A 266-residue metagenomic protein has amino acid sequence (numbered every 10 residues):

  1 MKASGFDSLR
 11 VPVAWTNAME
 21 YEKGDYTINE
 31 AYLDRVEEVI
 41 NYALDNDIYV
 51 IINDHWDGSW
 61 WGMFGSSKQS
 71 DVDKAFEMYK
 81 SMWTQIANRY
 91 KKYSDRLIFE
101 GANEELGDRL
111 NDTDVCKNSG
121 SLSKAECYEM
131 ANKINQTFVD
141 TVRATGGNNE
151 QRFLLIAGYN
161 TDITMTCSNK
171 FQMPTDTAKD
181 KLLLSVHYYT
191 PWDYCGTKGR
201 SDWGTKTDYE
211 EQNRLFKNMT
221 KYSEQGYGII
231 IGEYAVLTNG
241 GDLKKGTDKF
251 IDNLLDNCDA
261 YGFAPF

Functional and structural regions predicted by a protein language model:
K2-L9, V13, M19, G24-W56 (+2 more regions): An active-site-proximal structural segment forming one wall of the substrate-binding cleft that immediately precedes
W15-M19, G58-W60, E105, T190-W192 (+1 more regions): Feature marks short, surface-exposed loop/turn motifs that line or immediately flank catalytic pockets and channel
N17-M19, Y26-E30, L106-D108, N160-T166 (+2 more regions): Acidic-and-aromatic substrate-binding clefts and catalytic sites of carbohydrate-active enzymes
E20-G24, G62-S66, N111-T113, G196-K198 (+1 more regions): Short acidic, glycine/proline-rich loop/turn micro-motifs
Y21-I28, K68-D71, D193-E211: Acidic/histidine-rich helix-loop elements that form or flank divalent-metal/phosphate-binding sites at the catalytic
G65-K74, C167-T175, G240-L255: Short, electropositive alpha-helical surface patch
D73-R200, K217-V236, A260-F263: Active-site region of glycoside hydrolase catalytic domains
K206, E210-F266: Substrate-binding cleft of secreted/luminal carbohydrate-active enzymes
